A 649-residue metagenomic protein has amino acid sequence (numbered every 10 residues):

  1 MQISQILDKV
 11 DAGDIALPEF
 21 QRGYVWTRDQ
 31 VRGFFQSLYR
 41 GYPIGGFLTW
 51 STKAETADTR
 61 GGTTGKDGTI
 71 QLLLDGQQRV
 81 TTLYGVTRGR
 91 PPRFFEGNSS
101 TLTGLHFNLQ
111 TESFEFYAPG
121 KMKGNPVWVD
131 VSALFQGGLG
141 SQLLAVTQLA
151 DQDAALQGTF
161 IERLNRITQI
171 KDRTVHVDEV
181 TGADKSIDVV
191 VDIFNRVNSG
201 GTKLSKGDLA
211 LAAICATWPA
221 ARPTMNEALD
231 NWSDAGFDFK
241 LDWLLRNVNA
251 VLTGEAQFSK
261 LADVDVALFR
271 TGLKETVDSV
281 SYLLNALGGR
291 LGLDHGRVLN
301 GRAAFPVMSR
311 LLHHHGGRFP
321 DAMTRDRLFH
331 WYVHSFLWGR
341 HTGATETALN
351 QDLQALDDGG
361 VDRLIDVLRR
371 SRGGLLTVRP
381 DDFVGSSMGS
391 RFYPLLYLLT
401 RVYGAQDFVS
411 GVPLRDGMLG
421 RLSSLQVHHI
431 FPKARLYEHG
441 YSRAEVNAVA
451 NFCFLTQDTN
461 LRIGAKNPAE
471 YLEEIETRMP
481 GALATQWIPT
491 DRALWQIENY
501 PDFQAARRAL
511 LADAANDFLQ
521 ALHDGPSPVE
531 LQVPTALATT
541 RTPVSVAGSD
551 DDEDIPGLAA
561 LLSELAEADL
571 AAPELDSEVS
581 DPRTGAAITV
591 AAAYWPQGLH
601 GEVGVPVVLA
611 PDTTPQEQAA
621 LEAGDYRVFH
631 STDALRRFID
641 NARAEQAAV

Functional and structural regions predicted by a protein language model:
M1-G254, H295, P320, D326-H334 (+4 more regions): Basic- and aromatic-enriched surface patches that contact anionic nucleotides/nucleic acids
G76, G417-N451: Histidine-centered nuclease catalytic patch
R246-H315: Structured, charged N-terminal subsegments at the starts of enzyme catalytic cores and at intra-chain domain/subunit
F336-V427, R435: Intrinsically disordered, low-complexity N-proximal targeting/linker segments that flank membranes
V427-H429, T456, A593: Hydrophobic, well-ordered secondary-structure elements that form the walls of internal hydrophobic environments
V446-T477: Short Cys/His-centered divalent metal-binding micro-motifs
A484-T540: C-terminal, well-folded lobe of enzymatic/effector domains
Q532-V649: Nucleic-acid endo/exonuclease domains
